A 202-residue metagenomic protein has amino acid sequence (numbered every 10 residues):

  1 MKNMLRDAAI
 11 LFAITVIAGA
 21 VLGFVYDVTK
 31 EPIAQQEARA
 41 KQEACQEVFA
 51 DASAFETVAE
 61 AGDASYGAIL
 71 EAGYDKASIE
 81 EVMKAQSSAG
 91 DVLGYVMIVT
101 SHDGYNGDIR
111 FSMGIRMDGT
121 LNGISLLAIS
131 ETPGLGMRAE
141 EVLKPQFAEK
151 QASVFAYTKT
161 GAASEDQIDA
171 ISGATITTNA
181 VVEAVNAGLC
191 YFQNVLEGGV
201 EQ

Functional and structural regions predicted by a protein language model:
K2-Q202: Flexible, solvent-exposed loop/hinge segments and secondary-structure transition points
